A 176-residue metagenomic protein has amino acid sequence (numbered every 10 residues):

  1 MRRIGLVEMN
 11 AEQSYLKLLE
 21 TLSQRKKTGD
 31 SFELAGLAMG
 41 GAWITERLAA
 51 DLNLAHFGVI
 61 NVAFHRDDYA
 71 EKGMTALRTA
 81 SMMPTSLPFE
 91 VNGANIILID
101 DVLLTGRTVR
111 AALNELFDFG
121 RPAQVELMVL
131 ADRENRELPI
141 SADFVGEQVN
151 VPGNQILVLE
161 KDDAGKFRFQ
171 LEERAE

Functional and structural regions predicted by a protein language model:
M1-S31: Active-site-facing substrate-recognition patch
R2, N114-E176: PRPP-dependent phosphoribosyltransferase catalytic core
S31-E33, H56, N95, Q124-L127: Residues at the starts of beta-strands that form the adenosine-phosphate
A35-W43: Gly/Ser/Thr-rich loops at beta-strand to alpha-helix junctions that form or flank small-molecule/cofactor-binding
E46-G58: Substrate-recognition/cap helix-loop segment adjacent to the acidic, metal-dependent catalytic center of Asp-based
E46-R47, D68-K72, E137-A142: Short, well-ordered secondary-structure micro-motifs
H56-I96: Short, glycine/charge-rich flexible loops or terminal/linker lids adjacent to PRPP-binding catalytic cores
P84-F117: Internal catalytic-core helix/loop-beta-alpha segment that presents or stabilizes conserved functional determinants
